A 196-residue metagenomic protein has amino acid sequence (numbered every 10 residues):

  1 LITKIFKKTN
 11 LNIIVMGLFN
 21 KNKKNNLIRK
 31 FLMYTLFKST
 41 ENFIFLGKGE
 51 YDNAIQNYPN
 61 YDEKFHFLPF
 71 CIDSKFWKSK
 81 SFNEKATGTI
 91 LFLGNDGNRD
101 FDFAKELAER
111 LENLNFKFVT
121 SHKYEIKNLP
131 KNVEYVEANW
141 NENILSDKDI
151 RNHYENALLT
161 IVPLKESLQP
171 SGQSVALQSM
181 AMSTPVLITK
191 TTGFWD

Functional and structural regions predicted by a protein language model:
T3-K21: Active-site proximal beta-strand in glycosyltransferases
K23-F43: Membrane-proximal helix-turn-helix segments that form the acceptor-binding/catalytic region of lipid-linked
E41-K64: A short, active-site helix/loop in glycosyltransferases that binds the activated sugar's phosphate group
D52-Q56, H66-T87, D102, K127: Acidic anion/phosphate-binding donor-loop and adjacent secondary structure in glycosyltransferase catalytic cores
K85-I150: Conserved catalytic-core segment of nucleotide-activated headgroup transferases in glycan assembly
A104, Q178-S179: Short hydrophobic faces within alpha-helices
N143-K148, V162-Q178, K190-W195: Nucleotide-sugar-dependent
N152-Q169, T184-P185: Acidic donor-binding loop of glycosyltransferase active sites
